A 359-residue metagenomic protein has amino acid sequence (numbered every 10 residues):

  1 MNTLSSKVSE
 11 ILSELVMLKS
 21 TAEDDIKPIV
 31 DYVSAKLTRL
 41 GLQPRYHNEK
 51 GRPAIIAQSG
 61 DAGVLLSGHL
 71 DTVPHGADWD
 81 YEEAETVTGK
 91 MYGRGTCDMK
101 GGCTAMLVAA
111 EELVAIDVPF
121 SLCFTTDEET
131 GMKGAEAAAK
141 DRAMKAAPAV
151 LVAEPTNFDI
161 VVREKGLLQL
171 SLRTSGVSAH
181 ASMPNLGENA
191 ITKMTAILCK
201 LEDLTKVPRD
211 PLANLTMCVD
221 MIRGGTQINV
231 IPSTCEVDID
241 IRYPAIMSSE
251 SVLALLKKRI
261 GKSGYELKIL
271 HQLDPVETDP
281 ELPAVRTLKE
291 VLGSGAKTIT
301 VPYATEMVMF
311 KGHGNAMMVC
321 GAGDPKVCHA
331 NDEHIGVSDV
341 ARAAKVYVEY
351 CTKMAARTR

Functional and structural regions predicted by a protein language model:
M1-R94, I116: Acidic/His- and Gly-rich active-site-bordering loop/insert found across diverse amide/peptide-bond hydrolases
T3, R45-N48, P155, V162 (+1 more regions): Metal-dependent amide/peptide-bond hydrolase catalytic core, centered on the "pita-bread" metallohydrolase fold
L15, K19, L37, E154 (+2 more regions): Residue-level signal for inorganic ion chemistry
R45, L65, S121-C123, E266: A structural signal for isolated positions on well-ordered beta-strands in alpha/beta enzyme cores
D71-V87, A146-A147, V162-R173, M318: Acidic-glycine-rich active-site phosphate/pyrophosphate-binding loop
V87-G89, A109-L122, A146, L201-D210 (+2 more regions): Phosphate-handling active-site elements
K90-A105, H180: Glycine/serine-rich anion-binding loops at beta->alpha junctions that coordinate negatively charged ligand groups
K100-Q169, R209: Acidic/histidine-rich catalytic neighborhood of metal-dependent amide-processing enzymes
